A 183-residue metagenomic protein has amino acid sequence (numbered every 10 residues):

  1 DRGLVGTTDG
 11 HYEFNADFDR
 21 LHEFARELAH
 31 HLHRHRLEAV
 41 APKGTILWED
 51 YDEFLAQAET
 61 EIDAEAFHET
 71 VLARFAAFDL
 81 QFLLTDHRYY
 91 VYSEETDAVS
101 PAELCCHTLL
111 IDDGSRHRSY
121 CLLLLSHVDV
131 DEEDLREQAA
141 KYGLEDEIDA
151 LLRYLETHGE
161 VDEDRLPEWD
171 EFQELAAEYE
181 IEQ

Functional and structural regions predicted by a protein language model:
D1-G10: A short, conserved structural fragment
R2, R20, R26-H30, R34-R36 (+6 more regions): Arginine residue identity/basic-tract feature
T7-T8, T45, T60, T70 (+4 more regions): Residue-identity detector for threonine
D9, N15-Y51: Short, amphipathic alpha-helical interaction segments positioned at domain boundaries
G10-H11, L151: Proline- and acidic/polar-enriched loop/turn elements at helix boundaries
R34-L83, Y89-V91: N-terminal accessory interaction module
L84-Q183: Hydrophobic alpha-helical interaction segments
